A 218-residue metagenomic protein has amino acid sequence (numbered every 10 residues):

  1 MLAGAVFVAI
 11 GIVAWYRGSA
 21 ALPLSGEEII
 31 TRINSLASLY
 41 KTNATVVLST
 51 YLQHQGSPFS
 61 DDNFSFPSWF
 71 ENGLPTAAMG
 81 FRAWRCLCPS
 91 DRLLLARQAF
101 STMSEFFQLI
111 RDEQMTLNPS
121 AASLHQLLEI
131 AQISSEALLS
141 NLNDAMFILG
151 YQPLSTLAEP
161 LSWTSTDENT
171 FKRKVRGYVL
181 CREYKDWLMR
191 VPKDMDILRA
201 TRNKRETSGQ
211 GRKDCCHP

Functional and structural regions predicted by a protein language model:
M1-R85: Leu/Val/Ala/Ile-rich N-terminal alpha-helices, chiefly Sec-type signal peptides and the beginnings
E28-S49, L87-P218: Extracellular/luminal segments of secreted precursors and ectodomains of membrane proteins
